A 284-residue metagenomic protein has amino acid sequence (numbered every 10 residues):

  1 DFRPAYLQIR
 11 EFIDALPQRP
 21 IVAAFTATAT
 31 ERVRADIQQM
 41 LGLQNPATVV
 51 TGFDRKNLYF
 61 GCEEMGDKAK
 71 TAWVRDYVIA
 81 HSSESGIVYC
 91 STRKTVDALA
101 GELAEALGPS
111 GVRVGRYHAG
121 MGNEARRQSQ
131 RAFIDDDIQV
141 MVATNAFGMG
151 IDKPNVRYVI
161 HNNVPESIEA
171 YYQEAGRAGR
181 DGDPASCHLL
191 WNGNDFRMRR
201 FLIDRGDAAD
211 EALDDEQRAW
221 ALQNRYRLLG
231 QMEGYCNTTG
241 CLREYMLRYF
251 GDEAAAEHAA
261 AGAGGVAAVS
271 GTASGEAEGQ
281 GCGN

Functional and structural regions predicted by a protein language model:
D1-E216, R227, A254-H258, S274-A277: Helicase motor core with emphasis on the C-terminal RecA-like subdomain
N224, L228, E233, N237-N284: Cys/His-rich short segments
